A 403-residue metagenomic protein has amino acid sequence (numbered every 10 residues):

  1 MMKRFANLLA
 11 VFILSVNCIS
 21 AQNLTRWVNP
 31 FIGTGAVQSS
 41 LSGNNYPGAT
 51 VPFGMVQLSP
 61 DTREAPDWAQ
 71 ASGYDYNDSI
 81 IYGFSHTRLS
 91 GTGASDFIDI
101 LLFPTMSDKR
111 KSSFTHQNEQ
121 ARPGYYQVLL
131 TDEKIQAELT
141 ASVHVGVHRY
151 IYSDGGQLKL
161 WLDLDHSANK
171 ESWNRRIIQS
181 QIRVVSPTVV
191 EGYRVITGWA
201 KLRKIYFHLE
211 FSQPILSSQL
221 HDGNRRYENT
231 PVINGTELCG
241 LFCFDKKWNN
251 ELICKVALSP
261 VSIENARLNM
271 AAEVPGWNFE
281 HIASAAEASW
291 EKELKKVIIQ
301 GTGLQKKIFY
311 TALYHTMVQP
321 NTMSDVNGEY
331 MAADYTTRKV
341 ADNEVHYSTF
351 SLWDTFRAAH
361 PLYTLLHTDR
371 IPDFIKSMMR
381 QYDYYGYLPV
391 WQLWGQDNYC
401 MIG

Functional and structural regions predicted by a protein language model:
M1-Q22: Bacterial Sec-dependent N-terminal signal peptides
Q22-G403: Accessory carbohydrate-recognition regions in carbohydrate-active enzymes
